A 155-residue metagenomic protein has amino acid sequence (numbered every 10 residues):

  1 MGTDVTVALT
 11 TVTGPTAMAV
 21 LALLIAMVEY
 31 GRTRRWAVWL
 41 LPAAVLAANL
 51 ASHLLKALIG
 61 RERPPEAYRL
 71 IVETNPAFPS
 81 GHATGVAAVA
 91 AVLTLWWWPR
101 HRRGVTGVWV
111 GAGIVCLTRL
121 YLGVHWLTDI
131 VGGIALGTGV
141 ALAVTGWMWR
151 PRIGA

Functional and structural regions predicted by a protein language model:
M1-E73, V92-L95, T106, V110: Hydrophobic alpha-helical bundle signature of multipass membrane enzymes
Y68-A155: Membrane-embedded catalytic cores of phosphoryl/pyrophosphoryl-handling enzymes
